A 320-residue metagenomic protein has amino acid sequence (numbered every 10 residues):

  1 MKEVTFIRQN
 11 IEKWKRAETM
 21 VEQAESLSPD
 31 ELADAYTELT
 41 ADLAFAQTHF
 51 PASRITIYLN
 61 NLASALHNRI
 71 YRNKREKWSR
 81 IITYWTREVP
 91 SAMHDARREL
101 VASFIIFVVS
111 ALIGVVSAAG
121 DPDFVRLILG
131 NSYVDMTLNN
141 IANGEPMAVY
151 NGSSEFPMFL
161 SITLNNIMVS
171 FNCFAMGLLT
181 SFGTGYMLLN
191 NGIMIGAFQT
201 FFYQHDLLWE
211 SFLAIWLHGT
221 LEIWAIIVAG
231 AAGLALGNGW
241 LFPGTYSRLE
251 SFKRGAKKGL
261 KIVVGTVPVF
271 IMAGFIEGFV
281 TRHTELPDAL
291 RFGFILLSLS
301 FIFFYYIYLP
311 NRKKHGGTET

Functional and structural regions predicted by a protein language model:
M1-I82: Soluble N-terminal domains of membrane-associated systems
R75, I82-R97, A148-V149, P157 (+1 more regions): Cytosolic juxtamembrane amphipathic/interface segments immediately preceding and feeding into a transmembrane helix
A92-V109: Alpha-helical transmembrane segments and their helix-start/interface "positive-inside/aromatic belt" motifs in integral
I105-G120, L179, L221: Hydrophobic alpha-helical membrane-insertion segments
V115-N140: Interfacial/capping segments of alpha-helical transmembrane domains
M136-E145, V149-Y150, F156-S161, F212-L221: Short aromatic-rich membrane-water interface segments that cap or initiate transmembrane helices in multi-pass membrane
N151-G183: Individual transmembrane alpha-helix segments
A175-T320: Generic detector of multi-pass transmembrane helix bundles and their immediately adjacent loops in polytopic membrane
